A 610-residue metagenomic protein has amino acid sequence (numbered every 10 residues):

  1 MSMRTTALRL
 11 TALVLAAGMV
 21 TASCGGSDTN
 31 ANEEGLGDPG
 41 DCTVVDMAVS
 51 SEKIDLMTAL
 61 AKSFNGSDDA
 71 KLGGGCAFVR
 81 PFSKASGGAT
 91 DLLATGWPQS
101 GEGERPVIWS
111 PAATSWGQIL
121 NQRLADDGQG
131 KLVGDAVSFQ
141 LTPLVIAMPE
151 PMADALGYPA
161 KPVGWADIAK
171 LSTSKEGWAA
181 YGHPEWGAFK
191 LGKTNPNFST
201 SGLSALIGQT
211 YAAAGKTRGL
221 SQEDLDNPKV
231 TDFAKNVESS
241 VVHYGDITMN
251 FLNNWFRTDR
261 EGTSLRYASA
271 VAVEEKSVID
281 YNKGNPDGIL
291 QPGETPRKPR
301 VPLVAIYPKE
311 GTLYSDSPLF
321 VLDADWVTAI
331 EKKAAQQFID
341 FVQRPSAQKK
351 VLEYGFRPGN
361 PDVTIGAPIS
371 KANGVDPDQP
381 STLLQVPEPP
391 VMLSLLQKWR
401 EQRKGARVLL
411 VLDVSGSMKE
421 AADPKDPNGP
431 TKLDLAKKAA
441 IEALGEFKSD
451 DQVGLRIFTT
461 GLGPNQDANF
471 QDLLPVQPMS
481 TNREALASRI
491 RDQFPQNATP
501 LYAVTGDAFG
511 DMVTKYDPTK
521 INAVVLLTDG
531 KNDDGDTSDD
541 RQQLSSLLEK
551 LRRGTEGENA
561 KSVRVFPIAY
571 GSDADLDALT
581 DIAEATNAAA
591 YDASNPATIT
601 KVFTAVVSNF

Functional and structural regions predicted by a protein language model:
C24-D126, G130-V133: Early extracytoplasmic/lumenal segment of secretory-pathway proteins
L124-F198, I207, Y211: A conserved helix-loop-strand patch within extracytoplasmic ligand-binding domains of the periplasmic binding
V145-P151, D316-K333, K350-G355: A bilobed periplasmic-binding-protein/Venus flytrap-type ligand-binding module shared by bacterial periplasmic
Y211-A305: Ligand-binding pocket segment of bilobal, Venus flytrap-like solute-binding proteins
Q291-R300, G530-S594, T598-V606: VWA/integrin I-like adhesion module and closely mimicked acidic/polar interface patches used
R357-L410, V414-K425, L474-S480, S572: Acidic, polar low-complexity linker/tail segments
R400, K404-V411, G416-L455, P475-A485 (+3 more regions): …and closely analogous acidic/polar surface helices at protein-protein or active-site interfaces in A-domain-like
E420-A422, D451-D492, D511-P518, D536-Q542 (+1 more regions): Short beta-strand-loop
